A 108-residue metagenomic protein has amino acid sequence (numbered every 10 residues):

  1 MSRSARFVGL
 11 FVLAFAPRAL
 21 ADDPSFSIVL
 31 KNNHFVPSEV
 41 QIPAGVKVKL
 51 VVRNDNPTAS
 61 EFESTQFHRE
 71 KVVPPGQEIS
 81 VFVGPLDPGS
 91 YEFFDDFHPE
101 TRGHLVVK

Functional and structural regions predicted by a protein language model:
M1-V8: Bacterial N-terminal signal peptides that target proteins for export
A16-P17: N-terminal signal peptide c-region/cleavage motif recognized by signal peptidases
D22-S27, P74-K108: Extracellular/periplasmic metallocenter environments
D23-G45: N-terminal edge beta-strand
K31-S38, T65-F67, G76-V81: N-terminal post-signal-peptidase region of extra-cytosolic proteins
N32, V52-N54, F97: Non-cytosolic beta-sheet module surface loops
E39-T58, E78-L86, E92-F93: Beta-strand cores of secreted/periplasmic/IMS beta-sandwich domains, seen most often in copper-related folds
D55-P75, G103: Histidine- and aromatic-enriched segments that form or immediately flank copper-ligand environments
